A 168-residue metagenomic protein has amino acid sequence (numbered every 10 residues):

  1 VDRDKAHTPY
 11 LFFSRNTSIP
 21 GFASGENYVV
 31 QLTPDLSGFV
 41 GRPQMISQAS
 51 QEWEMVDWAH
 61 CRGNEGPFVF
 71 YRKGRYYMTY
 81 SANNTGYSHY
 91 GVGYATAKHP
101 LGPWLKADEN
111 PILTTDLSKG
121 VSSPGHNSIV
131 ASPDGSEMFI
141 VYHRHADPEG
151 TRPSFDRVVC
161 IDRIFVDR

Functional and structural regions predicted by a protein language model:
V1-R168: Carbohydrate-active catalytic/glycan-binding domains of CAZyme proteins, especially the secreted or lumenal ectodomains
